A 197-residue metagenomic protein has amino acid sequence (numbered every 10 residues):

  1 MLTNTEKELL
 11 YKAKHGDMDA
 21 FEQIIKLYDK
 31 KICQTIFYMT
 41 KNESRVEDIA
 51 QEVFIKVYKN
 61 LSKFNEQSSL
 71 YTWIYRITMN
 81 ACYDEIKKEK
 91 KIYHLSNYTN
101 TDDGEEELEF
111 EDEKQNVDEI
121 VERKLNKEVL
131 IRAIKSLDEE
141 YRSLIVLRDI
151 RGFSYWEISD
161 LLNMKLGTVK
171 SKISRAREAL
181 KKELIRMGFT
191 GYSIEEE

Functional and structural regions predicted by a protein language model:
M1-N4, E8, K12, Y93-S96 (+6 more regions): C-terminal edge and immediately downstream basic/flexible tail or linker adjoining helix-turn-helix-like DNA-binding
K14-H15, F54-S69: Sigma70-family region 2
K14-Q23, C33-E52, L166, F189-T190: Short, charged helix-capping/linker segments at alpha-helix termini
I25-E43, N60, I134, E140 (+1 more regions): Amphipathic, Lys/Arg- and hydrophobic-enriched alpha-helical face
D48-I55, S68-N80: Structural recognition of an alpha-helix C-terminal capping motif at a helix-to-coil junction
S62-N65, M79-N97, R175: Arg/Lys-rich amphipathic alpha helix in sigma70-family domain 2
M79, Y83, Y141, L147-I150 (+2 more regions): DNA-recognition helix of helix-turn-helix
I86-E109, Y192: Short, basic/polar amphipathic helix motif occurring as a linker/hinge flanking DNA-binding modules in transcription
